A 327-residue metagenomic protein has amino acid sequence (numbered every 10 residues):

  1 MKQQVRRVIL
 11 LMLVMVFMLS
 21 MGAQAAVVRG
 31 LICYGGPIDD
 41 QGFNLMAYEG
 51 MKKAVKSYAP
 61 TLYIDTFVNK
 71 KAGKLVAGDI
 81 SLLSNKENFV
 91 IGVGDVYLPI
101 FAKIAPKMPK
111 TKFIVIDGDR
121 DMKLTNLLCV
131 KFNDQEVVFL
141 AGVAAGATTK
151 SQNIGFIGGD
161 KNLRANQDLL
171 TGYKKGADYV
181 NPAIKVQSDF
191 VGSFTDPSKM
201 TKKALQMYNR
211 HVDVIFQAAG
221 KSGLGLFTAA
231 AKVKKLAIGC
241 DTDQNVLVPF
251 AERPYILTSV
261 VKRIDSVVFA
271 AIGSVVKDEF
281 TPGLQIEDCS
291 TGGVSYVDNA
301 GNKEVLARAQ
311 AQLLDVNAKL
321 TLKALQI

Functional and structural regions predicted by a protein language model:
M1-L10: Bacterial N-terminal signal peptides that target proteins for export
Q3, G22-V27: Extreme N-terminus of proteins, especially the signal/transit-peptide cleavage junction and the first residues
L11-S20: Bacterial N-terminal signal peptides
A25-I327: A residue-level marker of the well-folded mature domains of exported/periplasmic proteins
